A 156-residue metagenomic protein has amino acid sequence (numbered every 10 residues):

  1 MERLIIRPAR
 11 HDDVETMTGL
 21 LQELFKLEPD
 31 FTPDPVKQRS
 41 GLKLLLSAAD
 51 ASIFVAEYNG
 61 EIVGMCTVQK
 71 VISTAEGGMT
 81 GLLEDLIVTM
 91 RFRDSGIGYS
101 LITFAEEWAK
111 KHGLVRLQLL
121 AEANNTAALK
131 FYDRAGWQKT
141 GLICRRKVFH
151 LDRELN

Functional and structural regions predicted by a protein language model:
E2-R3, V115-N156: C-terminal "cap" of GNAT-fold acetyltransferases
L4, P8-E15, G19-G78, E84 (+3 more regions): Acetyl-CoA-dependent GNAT
L20-L24, W108, F131, A135: Alpha-helical interaction/dimerization surfaces of two-component signaling modules
V71-S73, R91, N124-T126: Short coil/turn motifs at secondary-structure junctions
E84, T89, E122: Residue-level recognition of the GNAT/N-acetyltransferase active site
V88, D94-E107, R134: Conserved acetyl-CoA-binding loop-helix of GNAT-fold acetyltransferases
I102, A109-L120: Conserved GNAT acetyl-CoA-binding A-motif
